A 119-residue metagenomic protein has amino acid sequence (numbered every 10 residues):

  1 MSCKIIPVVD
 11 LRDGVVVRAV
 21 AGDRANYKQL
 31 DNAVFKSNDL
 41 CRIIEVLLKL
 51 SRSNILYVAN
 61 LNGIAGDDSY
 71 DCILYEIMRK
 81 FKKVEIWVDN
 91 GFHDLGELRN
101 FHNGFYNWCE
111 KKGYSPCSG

Functional and structural regions predicted by a protein language model:
M1-K82, F92, W108: Conserved N-terminal beta1-alpha1 strand-loop-helix module at the mouth
E85-E110, P116-S118: Catalytic cores of alpha/beta
